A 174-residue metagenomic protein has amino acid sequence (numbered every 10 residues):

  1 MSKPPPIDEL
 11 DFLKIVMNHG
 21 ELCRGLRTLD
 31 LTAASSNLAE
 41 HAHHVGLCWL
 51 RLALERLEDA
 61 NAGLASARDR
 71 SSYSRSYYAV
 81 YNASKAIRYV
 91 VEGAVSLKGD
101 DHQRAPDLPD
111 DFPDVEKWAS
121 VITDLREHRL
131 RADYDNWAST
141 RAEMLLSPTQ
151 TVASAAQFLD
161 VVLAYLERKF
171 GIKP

Functional and structural regions predicted by a protein language model:
M1-P174: Terminal alpha-helical segments
